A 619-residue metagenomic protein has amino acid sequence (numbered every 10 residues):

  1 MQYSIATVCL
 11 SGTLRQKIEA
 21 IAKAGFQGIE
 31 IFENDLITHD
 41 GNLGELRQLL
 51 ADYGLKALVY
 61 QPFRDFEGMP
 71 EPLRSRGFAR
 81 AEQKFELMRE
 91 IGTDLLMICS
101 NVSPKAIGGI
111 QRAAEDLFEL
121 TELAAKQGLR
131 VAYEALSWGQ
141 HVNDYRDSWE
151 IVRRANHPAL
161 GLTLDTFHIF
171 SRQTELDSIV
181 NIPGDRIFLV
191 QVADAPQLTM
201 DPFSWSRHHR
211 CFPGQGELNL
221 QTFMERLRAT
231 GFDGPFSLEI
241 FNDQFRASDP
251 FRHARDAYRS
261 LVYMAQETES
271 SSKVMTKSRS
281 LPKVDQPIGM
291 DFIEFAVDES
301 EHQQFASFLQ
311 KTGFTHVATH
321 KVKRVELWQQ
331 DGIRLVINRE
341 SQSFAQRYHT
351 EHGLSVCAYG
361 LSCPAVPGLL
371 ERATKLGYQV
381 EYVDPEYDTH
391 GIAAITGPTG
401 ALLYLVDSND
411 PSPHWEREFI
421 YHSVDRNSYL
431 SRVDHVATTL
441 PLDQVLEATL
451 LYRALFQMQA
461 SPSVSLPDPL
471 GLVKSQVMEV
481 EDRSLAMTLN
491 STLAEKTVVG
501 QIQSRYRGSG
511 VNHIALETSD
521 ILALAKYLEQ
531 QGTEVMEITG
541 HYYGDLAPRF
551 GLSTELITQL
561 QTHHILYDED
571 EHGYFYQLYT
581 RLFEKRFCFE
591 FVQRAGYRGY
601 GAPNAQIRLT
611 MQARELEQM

Functional and structural regions predicted by a protein language model:
M1-T93, R255-V284: N-terminal pre-domain/capping segments
Y3-T7, I29-I31, A57-P62, L96-I98 (+4 more regions): Hydrophobic faces of well-ordered beta-strands that scaffold small-molecule active sites in alpha/beta enzyme cores
V8-R15, F32-L43, D65-S75, S103-G108 (+4 more regions): Acidic-and-aromatic substrate-binding clefts and catalytic sites of carbohydrate-active enzymes
K23, R252, S270, V274-A318 (+3 more regions): Glyoxalase I/VOC metalloenzyme domain signal
F26, E90-T93, I187, F232-D233 (+3 more regions): A structural motif
G28-I29, E119-E217: Acidic/histidine-rich catalytic cores of soluble enzymes
L46-F63, A114-K126, R154-H157, L218-F223: Alpha-helix-loop-beta-strand connector modules within alpha/beta enzyme cores
E67, E71-G161, R252, D256 (+1 more regions): Active-site acidic/histidine proton-transfer and metal-coordination neighborhood in alpha/beta enzyme cores
